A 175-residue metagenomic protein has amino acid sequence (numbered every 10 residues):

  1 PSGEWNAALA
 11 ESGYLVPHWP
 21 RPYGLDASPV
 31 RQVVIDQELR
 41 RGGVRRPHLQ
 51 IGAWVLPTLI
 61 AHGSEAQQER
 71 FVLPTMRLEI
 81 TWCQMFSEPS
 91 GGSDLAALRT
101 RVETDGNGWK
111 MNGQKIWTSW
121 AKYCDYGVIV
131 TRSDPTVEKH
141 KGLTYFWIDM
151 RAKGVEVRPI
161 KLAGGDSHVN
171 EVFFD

Functional and structural regions predicted by a protein language model:
E11-T81, W120-Y126: Internal helix-loop-helix
G13, I35, S64, Q84 (+4 more regions): Buried hydrophobic positions in well-ordered alpha/beta secondary-structure cores of metabolic enzymes
G13, I35-R40, V130-T131, I148-A152 (+1 more regions): Short Ser/Thr-interspersed hydrophobic loop/turn segments at strand-loop and sheet-helix junctions that line or gate
A61-G63, E103, I129-S133, W147-D149 (+1 more regions): Short beta-strand-to-turn element immediately C-terminal to the catalytic PLP-Schiff-base lysine in fold type I
T81-T104: A gly/ser-rich beta-alpha-beta helix-loop segment of oxidoreductase catalytic cores
G92, I116-A121, A163-G164: Glycine-rich phosphate/pyrophosphate-binding beta-alpha loops
A97-R99, R151-D175: Flexible, small-/acidic-enriched active-site or ligand-binding loops
R99, N112-R158: A short core secondary-structure module
